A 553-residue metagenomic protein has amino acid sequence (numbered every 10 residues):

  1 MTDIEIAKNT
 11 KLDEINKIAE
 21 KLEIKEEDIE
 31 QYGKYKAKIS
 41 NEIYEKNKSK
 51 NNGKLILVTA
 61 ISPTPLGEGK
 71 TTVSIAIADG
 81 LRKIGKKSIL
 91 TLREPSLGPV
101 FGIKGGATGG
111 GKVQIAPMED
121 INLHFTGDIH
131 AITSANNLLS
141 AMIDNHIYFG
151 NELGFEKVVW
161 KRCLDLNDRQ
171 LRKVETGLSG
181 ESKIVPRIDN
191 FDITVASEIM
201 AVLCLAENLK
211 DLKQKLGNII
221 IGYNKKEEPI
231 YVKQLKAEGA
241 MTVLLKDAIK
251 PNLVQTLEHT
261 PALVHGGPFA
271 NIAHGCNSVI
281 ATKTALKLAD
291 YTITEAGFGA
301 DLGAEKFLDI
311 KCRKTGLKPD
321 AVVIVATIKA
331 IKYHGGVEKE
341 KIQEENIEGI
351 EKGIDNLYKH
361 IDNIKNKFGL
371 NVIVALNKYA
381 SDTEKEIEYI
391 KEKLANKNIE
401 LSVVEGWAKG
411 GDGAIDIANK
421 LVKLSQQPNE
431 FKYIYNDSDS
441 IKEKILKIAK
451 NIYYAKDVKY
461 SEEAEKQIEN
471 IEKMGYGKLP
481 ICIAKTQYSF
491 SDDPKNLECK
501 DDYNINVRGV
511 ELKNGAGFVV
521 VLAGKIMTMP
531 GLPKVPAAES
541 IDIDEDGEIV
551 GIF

Functional and structural regions predicted by a protein language model:
M1-F553: Flexible phosphate-sensing "switch/lid" loops adjacent to ATP/NTP-binding sites across phosphate-transfer
